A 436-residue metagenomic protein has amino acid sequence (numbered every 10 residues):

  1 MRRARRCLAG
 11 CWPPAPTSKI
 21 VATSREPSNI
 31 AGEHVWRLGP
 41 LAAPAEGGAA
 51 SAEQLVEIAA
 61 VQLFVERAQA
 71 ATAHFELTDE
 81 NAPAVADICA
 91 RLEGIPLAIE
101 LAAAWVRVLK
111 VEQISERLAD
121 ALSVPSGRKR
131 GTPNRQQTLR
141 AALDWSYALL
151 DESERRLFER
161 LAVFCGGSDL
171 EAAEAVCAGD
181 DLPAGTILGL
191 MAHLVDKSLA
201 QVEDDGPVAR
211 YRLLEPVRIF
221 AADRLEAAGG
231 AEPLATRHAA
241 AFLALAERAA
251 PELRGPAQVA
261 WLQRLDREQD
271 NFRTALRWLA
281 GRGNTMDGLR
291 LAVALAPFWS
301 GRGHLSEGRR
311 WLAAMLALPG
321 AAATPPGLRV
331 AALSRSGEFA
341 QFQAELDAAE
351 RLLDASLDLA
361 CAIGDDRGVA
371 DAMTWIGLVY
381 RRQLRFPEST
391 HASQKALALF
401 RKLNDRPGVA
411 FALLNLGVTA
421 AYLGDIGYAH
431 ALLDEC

Functional and structural regions predicted by a protein language model:
M1-A317: Aliphatic-rich helical/repeat scaffold segments used for oligomerization and domain docking
R277-G283, L316-A331, A360-D366, R401-R406: Flexible helix-coil transition and linker loops at the boundaries of alpha-helical arrays
L279, W299, P319-G320, A340 (+7 more regions): Eukaryotic all-alpha helical interaction scaffolds
L289-R302, L328-E345, G368-R385, A396 (+2 more regions): Tandem amphipathic alpha-helical repeat scaffolds
R351, S356-R367, T374-V379: Right-handed parallel beta-helix
